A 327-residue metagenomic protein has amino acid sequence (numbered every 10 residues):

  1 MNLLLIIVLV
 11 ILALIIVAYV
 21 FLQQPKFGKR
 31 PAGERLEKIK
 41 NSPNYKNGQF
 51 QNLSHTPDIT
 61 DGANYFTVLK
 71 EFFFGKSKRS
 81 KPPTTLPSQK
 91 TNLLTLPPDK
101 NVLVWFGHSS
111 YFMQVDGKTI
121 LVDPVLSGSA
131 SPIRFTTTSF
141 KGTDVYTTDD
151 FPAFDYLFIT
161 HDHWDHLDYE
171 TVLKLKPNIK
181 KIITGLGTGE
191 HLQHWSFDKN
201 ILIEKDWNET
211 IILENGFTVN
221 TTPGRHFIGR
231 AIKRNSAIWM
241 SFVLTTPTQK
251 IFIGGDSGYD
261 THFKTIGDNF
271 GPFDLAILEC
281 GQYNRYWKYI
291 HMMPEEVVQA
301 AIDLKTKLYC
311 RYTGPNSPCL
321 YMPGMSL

Functional and structural regions predicted by a protein language model:
N2-T137, T246-I253, D274-C280: Metallo-beta-lactamase
L3-K40, Y45, Y156, K181-E190 (+2 more regions): Cap/insert and terminal regions of metallo-dependent hydrolase folds
K78-K100, T184-Q249: Metallo-beta-lactamase
Y111-Q114, I212-F273, K288, M292-E296: Catalytic core of the metallo-beta-lactamase
M113, D123, H161, D168 (+5 more regions): Divalent metal-coordination and catalytic microenvironments
P124-L126, D162, G224-R225, G255-S257 (+2 more regions): Active-site metal-binding loops of divalent metal-dependent hydrolases
L126-T143, F227-K233, N284-I290: Acidic/histidine-rich helix-loop elements that form or flank divalent-metal/phosphate-binding sites at the catalytic
T136-I183, G271-I277: Active-site metal-binding motif and surrounding structural segment of the metallo-beta-lactamase
